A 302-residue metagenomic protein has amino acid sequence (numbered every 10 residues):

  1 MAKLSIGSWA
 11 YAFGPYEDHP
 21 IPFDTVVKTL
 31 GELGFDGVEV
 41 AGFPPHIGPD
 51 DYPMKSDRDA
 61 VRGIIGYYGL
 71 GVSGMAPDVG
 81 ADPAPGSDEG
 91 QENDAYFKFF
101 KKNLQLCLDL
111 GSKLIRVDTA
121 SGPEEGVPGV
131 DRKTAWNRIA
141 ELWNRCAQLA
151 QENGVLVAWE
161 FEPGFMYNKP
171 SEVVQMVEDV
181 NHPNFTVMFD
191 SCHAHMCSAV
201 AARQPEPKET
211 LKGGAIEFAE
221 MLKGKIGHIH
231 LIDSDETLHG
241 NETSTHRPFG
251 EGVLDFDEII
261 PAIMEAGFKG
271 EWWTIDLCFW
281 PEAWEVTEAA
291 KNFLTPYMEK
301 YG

Functional and structural regions predicted by a protein language model:
A2-S8, V38-V40, V72-P77, I115-V117 (+4 more regions): Hydrophobic faces of well-ordered beta-strands that scaffold small-molecule active sites in alpha/beta enzyme cores
I6, L30, V38, I65 (+6 more regions): Conserved, mostly hydrophobic/aromatic
W9-G14, A41-F43, P77-G80, A120-G122 (+5 more regions): Active-site beta-loop-alpha junctions enriched in small/polar residues
E17-L30, D94-Q105, L211-A219: Short, acidic/polar
F23-F43, L110-G111: Catalytic domains of carbohydrate-active enzymes, especially glycoside hydrolases
D24-T25, G63-G71, P83-F189, E285: Active-site acidic/histidine proton-transfer and metal-coordination neighborhood in alpha/beta enzyme cores
G37-V38, A140-P248, V253, E299: Acidic/histidine-rich catalytic cores of soluble enzymes
E39-R62, T119-E125: Glycine-rich, proline-tolerant flexible connector loops at the mouths of alpha/beta enzymes
